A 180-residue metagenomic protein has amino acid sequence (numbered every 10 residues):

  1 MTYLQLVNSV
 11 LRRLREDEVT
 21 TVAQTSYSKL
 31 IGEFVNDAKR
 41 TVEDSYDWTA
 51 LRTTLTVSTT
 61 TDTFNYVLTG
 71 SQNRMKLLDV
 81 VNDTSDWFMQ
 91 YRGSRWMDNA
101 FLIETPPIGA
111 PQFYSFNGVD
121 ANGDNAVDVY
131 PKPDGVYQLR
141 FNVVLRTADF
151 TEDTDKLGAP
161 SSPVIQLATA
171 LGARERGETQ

Functional and structural regions predicted by a protein language model:
M1-Q180: Glycine-enriched, solvent-exposed interface loops adjoining structured elements
